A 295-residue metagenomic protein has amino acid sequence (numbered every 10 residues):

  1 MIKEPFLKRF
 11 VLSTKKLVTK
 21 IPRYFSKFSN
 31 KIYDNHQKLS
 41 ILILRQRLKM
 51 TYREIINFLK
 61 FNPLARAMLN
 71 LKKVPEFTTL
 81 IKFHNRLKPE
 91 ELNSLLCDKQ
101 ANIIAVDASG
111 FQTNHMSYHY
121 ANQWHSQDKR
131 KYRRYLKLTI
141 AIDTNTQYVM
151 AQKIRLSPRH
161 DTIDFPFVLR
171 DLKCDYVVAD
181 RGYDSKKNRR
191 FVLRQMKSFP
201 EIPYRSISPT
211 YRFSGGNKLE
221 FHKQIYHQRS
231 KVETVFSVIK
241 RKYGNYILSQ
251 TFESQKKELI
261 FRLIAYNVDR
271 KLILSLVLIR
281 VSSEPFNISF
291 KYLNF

Functional and structural regions predicted by a protein language model:
I2-R47: Basic, short loop/linker segments at the boundary and entry of helix-turn-helix/winged-helix-like folds
F28-S29, R205-G215, L272, S282-S283 (+1 more regions): Arg/Lys-rich, glycine/proline-spaced intrinsically disordered segments in nuclear chromatin/transcription regulators
N30-K31, H36, L44-R53, N57 (+3 more regions): Polybasic low-complexity intrinsically disordered regions
Q37, L59-F61, E76: Non-catalytic DNA-binding core/recognition domains of DNA-processing enzymes
R53-L69: DNA-recognition alpha helix
A67-L87: Major-groove recognition helix of helix-turn-helix-like DNA-binding domains
R181-L248: Helix-centered, glycine/charged polyanion-binding patches within enzymatic domains that contact phosphate-containing
H222-F295: Basic, amphipathic alpha-helical segments enriched in Lys/Arg and hydrophobic/aromatic residues
